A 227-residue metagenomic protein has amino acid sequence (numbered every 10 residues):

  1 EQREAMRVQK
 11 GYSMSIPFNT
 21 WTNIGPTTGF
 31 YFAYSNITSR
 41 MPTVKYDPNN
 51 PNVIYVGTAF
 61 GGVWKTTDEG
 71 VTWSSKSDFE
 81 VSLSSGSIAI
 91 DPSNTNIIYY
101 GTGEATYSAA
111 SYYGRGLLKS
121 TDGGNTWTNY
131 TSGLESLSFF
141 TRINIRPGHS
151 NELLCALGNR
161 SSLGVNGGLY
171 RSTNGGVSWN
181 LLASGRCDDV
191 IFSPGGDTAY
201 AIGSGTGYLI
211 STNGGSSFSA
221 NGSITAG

Functional and structural regions predicted by a protein language model:
E1-G227: Extracellular glycan-interacting surfaces
